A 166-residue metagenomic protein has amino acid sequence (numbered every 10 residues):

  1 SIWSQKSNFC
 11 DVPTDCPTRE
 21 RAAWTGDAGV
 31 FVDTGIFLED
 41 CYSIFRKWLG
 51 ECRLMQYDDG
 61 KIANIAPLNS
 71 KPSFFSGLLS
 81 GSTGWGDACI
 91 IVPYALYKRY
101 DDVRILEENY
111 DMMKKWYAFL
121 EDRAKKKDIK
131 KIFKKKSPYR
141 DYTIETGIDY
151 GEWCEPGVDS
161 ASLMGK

Functional and structural regions predicted by a protein language model:
I2-T14: Extracytoplasmic/secretory ectodomains and luminal regions
Q5-N8, E39, Y97: Generic helix-packing signal
P13-I65, R99-K166: Active-site acid/base region of carbohydrate-active enzymes
R21, T25-A28, S82-I90: Short alpha-helical patches at coil-to-helix transitions and adjacent helical residues in well-structured domains
T34-G35, C89-L96: Buried hydrophobic packing segments
L68-N69: Mature catalytic domains of secreted/periplasmic carbohydrate-active enzymes
F74-L78: Conserved, well-structured interaction surfaces
W85-V92, D101, I105: Structural signature of alpha-solenoid helical repeat junctions
